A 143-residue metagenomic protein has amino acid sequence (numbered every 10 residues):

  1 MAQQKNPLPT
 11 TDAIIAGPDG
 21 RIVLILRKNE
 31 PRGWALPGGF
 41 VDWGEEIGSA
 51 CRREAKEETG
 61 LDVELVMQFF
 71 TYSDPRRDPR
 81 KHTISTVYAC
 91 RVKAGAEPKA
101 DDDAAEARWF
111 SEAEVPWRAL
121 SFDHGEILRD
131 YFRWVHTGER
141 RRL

Functional and structural regions predicted by a protein language model:
M1-I22: Conserved N-terminal beta-strand and adjoining loop/helix that marks the start of the Nudix/MutT-like hydrolase domain
P7, R32, R80-I84: Residue-level preference for beta-strand/loop junctions
A13, L65-Q68: Generic preference for hydrophobic
G17-E57: Conserved Nudix-box catalytic region and its N-terminal flanking loop in Nudix hydrolases and closely related
R21, V63-V66: Short acidic capping loops at alpha-helix termini that bridge into adjacent secondary structure
V41-E64, Y72-D130: Unchanged
G125-L143: Charged phosphate-binding loop/patch that engages nucleotide di/tri-phosphates or the phosphate backbone of nucleic
